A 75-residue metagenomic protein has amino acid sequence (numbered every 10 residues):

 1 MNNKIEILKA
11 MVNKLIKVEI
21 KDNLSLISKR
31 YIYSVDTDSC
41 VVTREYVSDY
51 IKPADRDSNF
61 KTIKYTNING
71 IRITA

Functional and structural regions predicted by a protein language model:
N2-A75: Conserved RNA-binding domains used in RNP assembly and mRNA/RNA metabolism
